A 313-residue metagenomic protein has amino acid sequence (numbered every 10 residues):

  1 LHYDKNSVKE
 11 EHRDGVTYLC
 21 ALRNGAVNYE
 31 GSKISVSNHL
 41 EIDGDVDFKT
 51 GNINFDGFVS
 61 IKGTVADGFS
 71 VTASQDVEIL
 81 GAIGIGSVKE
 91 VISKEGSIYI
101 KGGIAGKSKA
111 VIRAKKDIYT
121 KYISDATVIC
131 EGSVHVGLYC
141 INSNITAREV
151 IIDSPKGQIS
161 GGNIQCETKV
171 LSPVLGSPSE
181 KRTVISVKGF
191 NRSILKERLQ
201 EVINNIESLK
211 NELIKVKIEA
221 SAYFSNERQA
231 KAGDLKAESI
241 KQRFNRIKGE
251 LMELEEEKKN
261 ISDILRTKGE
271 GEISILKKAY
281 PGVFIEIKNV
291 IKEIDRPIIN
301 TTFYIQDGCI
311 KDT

Functional and structural regions predicted by a protein language model:
L1-E131, V136, N163, V174-T313: Charge-rich, low-hydrophobicity low-complexity segments
D47-K49, I151-K156: Short aromatic-glycine motifs in intrinsically disordered, low-complexity regions
Q75, R148-E149: Short helix/strand-bridging catalytic loops that position acidic/His residues to coordinate divalent metals and engage
V134, I151-D153, V170-S172: Short Cys/His-rich micro-motifs in 6-15 aa windows
G137-T146, P155-K169: Long, internal scaffold/assembly segments composed of regular secondary structure
N144, I152, I159, K196-E197 (+1 more regions): Short, intrinsically disordered/low-complexity patches at protein termini and at juxtamembrane boundaries
